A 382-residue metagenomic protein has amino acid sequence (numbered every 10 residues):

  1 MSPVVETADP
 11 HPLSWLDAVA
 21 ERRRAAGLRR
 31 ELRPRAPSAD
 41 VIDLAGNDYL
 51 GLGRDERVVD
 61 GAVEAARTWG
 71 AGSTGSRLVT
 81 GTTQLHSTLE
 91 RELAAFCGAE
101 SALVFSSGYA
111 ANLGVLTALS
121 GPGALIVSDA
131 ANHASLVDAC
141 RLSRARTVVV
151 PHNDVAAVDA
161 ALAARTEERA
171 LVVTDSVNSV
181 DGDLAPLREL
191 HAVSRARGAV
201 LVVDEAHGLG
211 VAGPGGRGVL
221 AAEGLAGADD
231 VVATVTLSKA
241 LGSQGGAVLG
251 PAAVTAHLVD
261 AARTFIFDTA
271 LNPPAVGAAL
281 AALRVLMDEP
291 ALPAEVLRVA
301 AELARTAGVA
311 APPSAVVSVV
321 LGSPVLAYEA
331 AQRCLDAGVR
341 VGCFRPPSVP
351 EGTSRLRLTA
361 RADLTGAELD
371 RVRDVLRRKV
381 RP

Functional and structural regions predicted by a protein language model:
S2, L52, E56, D60 (+6 more regions): PLP-dependent enzyme catalytic core of the Aspartate aminotransferase-like
V5-A71, A199: N-terminal "arm"/small-domain region of PLP-dependent enzymes with the aminotransferase-like
V59-D60, A65-S107, A300: Conserved N-terminal alpha-helix of the aminotransferase class I/II PLP-enzyme fold
V115-A134: Conserved PLP-anchoring active-site segment centered on the Schiff-base-forming lysine
V148-V203: Active-site phosphate-binding strand-loop segment of PLP-dependent enzymes
G215, A221-H257: Active-site PLP attachment segment
A270-E289, E295, V299, V309: Structural motif of enzymes handling amino- and sulfur-group chemistry
A294-G338, S348, G352-T353, A360-A362: Conserved PLP-binding catalytic core of the aspartate aminotransferase-like
